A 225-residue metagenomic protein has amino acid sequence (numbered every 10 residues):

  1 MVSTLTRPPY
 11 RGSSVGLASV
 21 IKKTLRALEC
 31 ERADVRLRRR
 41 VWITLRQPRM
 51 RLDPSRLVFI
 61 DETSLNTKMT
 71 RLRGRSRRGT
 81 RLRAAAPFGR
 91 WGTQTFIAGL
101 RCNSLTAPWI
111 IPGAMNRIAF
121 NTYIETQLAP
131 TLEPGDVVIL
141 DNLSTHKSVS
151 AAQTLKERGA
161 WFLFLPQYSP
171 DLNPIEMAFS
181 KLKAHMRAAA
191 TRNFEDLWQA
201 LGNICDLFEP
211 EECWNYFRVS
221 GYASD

Functional and structural regions predicted by a protein language model:
M1-D225: Short functional hotspots at interaction and active-site rims
